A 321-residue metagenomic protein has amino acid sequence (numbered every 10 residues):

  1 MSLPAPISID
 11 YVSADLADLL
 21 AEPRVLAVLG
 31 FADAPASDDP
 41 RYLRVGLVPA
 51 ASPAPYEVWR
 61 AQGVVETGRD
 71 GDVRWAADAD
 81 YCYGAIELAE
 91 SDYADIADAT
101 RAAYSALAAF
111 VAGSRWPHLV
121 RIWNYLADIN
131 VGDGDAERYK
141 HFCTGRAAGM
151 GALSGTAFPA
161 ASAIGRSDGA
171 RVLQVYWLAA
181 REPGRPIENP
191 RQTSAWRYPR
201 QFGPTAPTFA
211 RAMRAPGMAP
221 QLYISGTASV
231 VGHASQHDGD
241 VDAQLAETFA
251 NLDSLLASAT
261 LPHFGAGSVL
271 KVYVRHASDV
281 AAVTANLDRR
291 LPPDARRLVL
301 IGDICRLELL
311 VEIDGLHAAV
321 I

Functional and structural regions predicted by a protein language model:
M1-S268, Y273-I321: N-terminal presequence-like segments and the immediate start of the first folded domain
